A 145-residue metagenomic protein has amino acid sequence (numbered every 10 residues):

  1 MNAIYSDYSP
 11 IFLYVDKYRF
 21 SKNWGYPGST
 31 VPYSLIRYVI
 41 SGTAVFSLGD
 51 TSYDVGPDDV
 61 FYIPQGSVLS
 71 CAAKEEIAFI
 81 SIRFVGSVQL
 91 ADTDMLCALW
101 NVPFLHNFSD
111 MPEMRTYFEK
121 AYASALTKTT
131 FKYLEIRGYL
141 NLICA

Functional and structural regions predicted by a protein language model:
M1-R19, V60-T130, C144-A145: A hydrophobic/aromatic-rich effector-binding and dimerization subdomain of bacterial HTH-type transcriptional regulators
L13-V31: Conserved short histidine dyad/triad with adjacent acidic residue
S29-F46: Short, conserved beta-strand element in jelly-roll/cupin
L35-Y38, E113-K120, Y139: Amphipathic, well-ordered alpha-helical segments in soluble domains
T43, L140-C144: Short, amphipathic alpha-helical segments that act as regulatory/interfacial helices in nucleotide-processing proteins
T130-G138: Short, solvent-exposed positions on alpha-helices
